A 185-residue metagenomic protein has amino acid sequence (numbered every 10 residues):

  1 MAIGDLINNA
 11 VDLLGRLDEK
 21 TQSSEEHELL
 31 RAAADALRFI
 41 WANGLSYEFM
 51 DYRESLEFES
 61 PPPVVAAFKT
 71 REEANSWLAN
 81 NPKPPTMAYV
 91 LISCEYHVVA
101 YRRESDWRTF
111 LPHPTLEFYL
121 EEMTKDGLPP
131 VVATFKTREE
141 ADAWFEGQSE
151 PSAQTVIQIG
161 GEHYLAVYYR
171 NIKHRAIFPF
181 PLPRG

Functional and structural regions predicted by a protein language model:
A2-L6, Q22-F58: Amphipathic alpha-helical packing elements
G4, N8, P61-P62, Y89: Low-complexity, intrinsically disordered short peptide segments enriched in small/polar/basic residues
L6-R16, A32-D35, F39, Y52 (+3 more regions): Charge-rich, solvent-exposed alpha-helical interaction surfaces
R16, E26, P84-P85: Solvent-exposed, charged interface segments at domain starts and junctions
N43, Y47, S60, P84-P85 (+1 more regions): Short secondary-structure junctions and interdomain/linker hinges
E54-K69: Compositionally biased, low-complexity linear motifs
A67-G185: N-terminal accessory interaction module
